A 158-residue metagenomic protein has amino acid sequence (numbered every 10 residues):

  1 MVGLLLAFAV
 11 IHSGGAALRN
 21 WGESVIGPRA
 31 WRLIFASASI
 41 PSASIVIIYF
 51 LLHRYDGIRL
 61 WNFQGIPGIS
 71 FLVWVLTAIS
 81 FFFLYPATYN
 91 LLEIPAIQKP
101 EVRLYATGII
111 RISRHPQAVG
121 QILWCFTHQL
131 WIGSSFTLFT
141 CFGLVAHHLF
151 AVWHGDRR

Functional and structural regions predicted by a protein language model:
M1, G65-F82, F136-V145: Alpha-helical transmembrane segments
M1-A9, I110, R114-R158: Hydrophobic transmembrane alpha-helices
L4-A17, T77-I94, L144-R158: Transmembrane alpha-helical segments that form the membrane-embedded catalytic/substrate-channel core of multi-pass
S13-W31: Membrane-interface helix-loop junction between the first two transmembrane segments
R19-G22, L52-I66, A96-Q98: Membrane-interface helix termini and inter-helical loops of multi-pass transporters
I26-S37, L60-V75, R103: Interfacial transmembrane-helix boundary/kink motif in multi-pass membrane proteins
I34-R54: A generic, lipid-embedded transmembrane alpha helix
A78-H128: Hydrophobic, well-structured mid-protein blocks that either form specific transmembrane helices
